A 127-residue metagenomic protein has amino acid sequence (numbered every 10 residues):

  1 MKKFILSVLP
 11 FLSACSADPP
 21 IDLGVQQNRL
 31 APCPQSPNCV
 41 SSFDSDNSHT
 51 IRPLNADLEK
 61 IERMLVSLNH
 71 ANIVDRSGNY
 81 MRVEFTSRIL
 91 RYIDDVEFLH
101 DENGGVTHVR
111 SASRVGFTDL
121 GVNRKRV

Functional and structural regions predicted by a protein language model:
M1-S13: Sec-dependent bacterial lipoprotein signal peptides
C15-V127: Ser/Thr-rich, low-complexity intrinsically disordered terminal regions
